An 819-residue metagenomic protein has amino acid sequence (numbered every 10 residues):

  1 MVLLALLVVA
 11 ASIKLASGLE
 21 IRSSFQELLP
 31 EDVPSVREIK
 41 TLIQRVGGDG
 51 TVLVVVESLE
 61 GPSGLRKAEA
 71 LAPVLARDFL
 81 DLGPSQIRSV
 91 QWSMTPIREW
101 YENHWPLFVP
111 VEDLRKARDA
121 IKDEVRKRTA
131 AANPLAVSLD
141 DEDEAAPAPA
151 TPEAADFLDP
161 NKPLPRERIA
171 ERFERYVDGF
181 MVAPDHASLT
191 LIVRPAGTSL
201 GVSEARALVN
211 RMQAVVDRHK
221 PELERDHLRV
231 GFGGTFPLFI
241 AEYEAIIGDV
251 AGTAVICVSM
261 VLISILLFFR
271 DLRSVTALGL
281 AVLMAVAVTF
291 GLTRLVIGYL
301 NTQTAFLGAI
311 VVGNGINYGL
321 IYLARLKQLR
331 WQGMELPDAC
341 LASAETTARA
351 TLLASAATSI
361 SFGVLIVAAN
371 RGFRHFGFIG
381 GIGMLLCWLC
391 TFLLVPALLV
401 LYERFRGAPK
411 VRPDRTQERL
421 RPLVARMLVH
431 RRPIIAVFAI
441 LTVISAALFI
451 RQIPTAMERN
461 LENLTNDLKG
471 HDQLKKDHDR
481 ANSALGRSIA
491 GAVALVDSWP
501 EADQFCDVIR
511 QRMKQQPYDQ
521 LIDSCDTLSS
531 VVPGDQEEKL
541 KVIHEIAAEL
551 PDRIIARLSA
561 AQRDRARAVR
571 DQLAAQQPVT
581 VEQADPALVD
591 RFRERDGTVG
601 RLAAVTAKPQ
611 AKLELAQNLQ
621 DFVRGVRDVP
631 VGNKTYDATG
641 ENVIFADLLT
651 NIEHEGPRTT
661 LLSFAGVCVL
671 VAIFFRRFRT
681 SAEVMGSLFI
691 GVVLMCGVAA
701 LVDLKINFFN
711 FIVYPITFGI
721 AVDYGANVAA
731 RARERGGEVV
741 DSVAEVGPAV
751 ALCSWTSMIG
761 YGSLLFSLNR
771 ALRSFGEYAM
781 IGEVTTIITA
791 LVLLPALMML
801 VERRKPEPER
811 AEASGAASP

Functional and structural regions predicted by a protein language model:
M1-S23, A397, K410-R459, A813-P819: Signature of alpha-helical transmembrane segments and their immediate interfacial
I13, A70-T190, E204, L208 (+3 more regions): Alpha-helical transmembrane helix bundles of large polytopic membrane transport and channel proteins
K14-E60, E167-F180, V424-I434, I450-S498 (+2 more regions): Solvent-exposed, non-transmembrane loop/terminal regulatory segments of multi-pass membrane proteins
E144-L272, R510, R567-V667: Extracytoplasmic
V250, G279, Y318, W331-A368 (+3 more regions): Pore- and gate-forming transmembrane helices of large, multi-pass membrane proteins
V275-Y322, T680-V728, G762, V792 (+1 more regions): Hydrophobic transmembrane alpha-helices and their membrane-interface caps in long multi-pass transport proteins
L295, V312-A324, A348-V367, G372-P413 (+4 more regions): Transmembrane alpha-helices and their membrane-interface boundaries in multi-pass membrane transporters and channels
H430-A560: Juxtamembrane segments of multi-pass membrane proteins
